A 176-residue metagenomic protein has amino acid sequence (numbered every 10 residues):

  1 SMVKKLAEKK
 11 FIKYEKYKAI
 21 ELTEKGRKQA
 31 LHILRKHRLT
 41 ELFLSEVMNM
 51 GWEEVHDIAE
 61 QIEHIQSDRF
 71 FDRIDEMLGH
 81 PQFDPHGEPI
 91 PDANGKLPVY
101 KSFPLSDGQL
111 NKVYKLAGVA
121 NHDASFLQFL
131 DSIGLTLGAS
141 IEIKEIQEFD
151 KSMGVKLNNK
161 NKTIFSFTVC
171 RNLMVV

Functional and structural regions predicted by a protein language model:
S1-E8, S125-Q128: Short amphipathic alpha-helical interaction segments
A7-E15: A short, conserved structural fragment
E15-Y17, E148: Short Gly/Ser/Thr- and Asp/Glu-enriched loop/turn motifs at secondary-structure junctions
K18-H37: Basic, amphipathic "hinge/linker" alpha-helix immediately C-terminal to the N-terminal HTH DNA-binding motif
L34-F71: Ordered, amphipathic secondary-structure segments that act as subunit-interaction surfaces in large macromolecular
E63-V169: Mid-protein regulatory/catalytic core that forms ligand/cofactor-binding pockets and protein-protein interaction
T168-V176: Short, charged, intrinsically disordered terminal tails
